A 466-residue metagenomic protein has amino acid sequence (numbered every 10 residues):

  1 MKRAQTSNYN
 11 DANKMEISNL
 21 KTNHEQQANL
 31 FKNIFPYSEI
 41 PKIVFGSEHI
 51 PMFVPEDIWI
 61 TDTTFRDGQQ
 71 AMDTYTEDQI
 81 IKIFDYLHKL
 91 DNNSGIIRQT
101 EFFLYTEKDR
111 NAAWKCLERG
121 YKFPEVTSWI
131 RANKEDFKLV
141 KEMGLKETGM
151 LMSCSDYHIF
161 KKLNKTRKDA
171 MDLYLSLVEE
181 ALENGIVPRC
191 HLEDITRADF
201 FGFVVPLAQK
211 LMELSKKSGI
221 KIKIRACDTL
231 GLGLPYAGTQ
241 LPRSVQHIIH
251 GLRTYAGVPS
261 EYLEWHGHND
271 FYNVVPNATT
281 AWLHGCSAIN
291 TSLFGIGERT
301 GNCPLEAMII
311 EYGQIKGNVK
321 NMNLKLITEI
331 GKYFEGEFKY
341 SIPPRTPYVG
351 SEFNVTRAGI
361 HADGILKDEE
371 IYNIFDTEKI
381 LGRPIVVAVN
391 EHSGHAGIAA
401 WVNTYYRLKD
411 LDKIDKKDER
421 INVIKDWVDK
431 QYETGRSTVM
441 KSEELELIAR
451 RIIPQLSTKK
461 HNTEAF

Functional and structural regions predicted by a protein language model:
K2-K134, V386-V389, S393, A399 (+2 more regions): N-terminal capping/small domains of soluble enzymes
I17-R66, N318-F466: A mid-to-C-terminal "edge-of-domain" accessory segment
I50, P55-I60, Q70-G95, K115-R119 (+2 more regions): Alpha/beta enzyme core
I60-T63, G95-F102, P124-I130, T148-M150 (+5 more regions): Hydrophobic faces of well-ordered beta-strands that scaffold small-molecule active sites in alpha/beta enzyme cores
R66, F103-E107, W129-N133, S153-S155 (+4 more regions): Active-site beta-loop-alpha junctions enriched in small/polar residues
Q70-D73, F102-F103, V126, I130 (+11 more regions): Hydrophobic alpha-helical scaffolding
Y75-K82, E107-N111, R131, K168-D172 (+11 more regions): Conserved active-site and cofactor/substrate-binding residues in soluble primary-metabolism enzymes
L230-I374: Catalytic alpha/beta core domains of metabolic enzymes, predominantly
